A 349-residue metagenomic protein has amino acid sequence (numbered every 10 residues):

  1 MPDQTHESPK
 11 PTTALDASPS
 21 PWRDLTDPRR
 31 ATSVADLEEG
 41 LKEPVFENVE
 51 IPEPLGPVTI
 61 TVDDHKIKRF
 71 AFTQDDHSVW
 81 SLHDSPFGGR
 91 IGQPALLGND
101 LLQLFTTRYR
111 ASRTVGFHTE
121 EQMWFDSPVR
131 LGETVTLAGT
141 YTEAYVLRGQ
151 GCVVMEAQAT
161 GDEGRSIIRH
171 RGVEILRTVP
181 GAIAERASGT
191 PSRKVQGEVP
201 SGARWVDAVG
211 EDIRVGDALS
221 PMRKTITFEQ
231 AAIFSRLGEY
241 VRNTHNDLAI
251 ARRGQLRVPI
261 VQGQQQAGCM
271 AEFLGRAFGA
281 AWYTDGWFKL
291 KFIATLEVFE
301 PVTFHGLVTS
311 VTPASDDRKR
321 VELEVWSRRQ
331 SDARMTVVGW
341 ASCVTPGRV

Functional and structural regions predicted by a protein language model:
P2-E120, G181-T284, R348: Hot-dog-fold acyl-thioester-processing enzymes
P2-N48, F125-S220, F292, L296-V349: HotDog/MaoC-like acyl-thioester-processing domains
F117-E121, G286-F288, K319-V321: A generic structural signal for short beta-strands and their flanking turns/coil linkers
A138, V258, Q265-V311: Catalytic-pocket segment enriched in acidic/His residues
